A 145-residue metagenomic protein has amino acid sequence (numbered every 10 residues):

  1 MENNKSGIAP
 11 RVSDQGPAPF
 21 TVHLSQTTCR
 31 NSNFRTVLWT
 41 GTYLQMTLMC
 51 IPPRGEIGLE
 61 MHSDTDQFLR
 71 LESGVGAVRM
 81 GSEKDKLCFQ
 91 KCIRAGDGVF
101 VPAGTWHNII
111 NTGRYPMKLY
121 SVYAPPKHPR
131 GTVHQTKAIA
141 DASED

Functional and structural regions predicted by a protein language model:
M1-Q45, G58, K91, Q135-D145: A short, N-terminal "cap"/entry segment at the start of jelly-roll beta-barrel domains of the cupin/DSBH fold
F34, L38-L44, R54-L71, K86-L87: A short beta-loop-beta micro-motif enriched in histidine and acidic residues
C50-P52, S63-V78, S82, V122: Short, conserved beta-strand element in jelly-roll/cupin
I57-L59, V78-M80, V101, H107-G113: Short beta-strand His + acidic residue motifs that chelate non-heme Fe in jelly-roll/DSBH and cupin folds
F68, R114-R130: A short hydrophobic beta-strand segment most commonly corresponding to one strand of the jelly-roll/cupin
E83-P102: Short acidic-glycine-tyrosine-enriched beta hairpin
